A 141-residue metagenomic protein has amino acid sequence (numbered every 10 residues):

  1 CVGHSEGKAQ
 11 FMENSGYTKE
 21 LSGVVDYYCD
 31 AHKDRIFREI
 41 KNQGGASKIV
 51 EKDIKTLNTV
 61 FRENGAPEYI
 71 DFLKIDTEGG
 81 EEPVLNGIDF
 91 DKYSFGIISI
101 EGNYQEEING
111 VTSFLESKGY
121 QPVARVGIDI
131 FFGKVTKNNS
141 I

Functional and structural regions predicted by a protein language model:
C1-I141: Phosphate/nucleotide-binding beta-alpha loop and adjacent structural elements of enzyme active sites
